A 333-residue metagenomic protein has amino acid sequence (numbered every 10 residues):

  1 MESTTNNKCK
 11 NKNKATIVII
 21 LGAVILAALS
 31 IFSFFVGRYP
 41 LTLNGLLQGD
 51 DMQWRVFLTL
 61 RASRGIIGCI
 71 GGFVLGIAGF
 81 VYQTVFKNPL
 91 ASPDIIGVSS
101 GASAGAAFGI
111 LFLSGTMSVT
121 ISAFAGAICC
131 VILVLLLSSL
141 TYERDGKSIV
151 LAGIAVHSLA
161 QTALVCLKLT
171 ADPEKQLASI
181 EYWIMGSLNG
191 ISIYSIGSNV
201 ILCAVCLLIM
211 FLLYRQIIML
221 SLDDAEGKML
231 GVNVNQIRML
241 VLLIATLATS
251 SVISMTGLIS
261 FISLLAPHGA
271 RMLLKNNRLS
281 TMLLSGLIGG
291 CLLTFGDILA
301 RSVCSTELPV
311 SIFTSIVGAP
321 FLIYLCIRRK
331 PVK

Functional and structural regions predicted by a protein language model:
E2-K333: Alpha-helical transmembrane segments in inner-membrane proteins
